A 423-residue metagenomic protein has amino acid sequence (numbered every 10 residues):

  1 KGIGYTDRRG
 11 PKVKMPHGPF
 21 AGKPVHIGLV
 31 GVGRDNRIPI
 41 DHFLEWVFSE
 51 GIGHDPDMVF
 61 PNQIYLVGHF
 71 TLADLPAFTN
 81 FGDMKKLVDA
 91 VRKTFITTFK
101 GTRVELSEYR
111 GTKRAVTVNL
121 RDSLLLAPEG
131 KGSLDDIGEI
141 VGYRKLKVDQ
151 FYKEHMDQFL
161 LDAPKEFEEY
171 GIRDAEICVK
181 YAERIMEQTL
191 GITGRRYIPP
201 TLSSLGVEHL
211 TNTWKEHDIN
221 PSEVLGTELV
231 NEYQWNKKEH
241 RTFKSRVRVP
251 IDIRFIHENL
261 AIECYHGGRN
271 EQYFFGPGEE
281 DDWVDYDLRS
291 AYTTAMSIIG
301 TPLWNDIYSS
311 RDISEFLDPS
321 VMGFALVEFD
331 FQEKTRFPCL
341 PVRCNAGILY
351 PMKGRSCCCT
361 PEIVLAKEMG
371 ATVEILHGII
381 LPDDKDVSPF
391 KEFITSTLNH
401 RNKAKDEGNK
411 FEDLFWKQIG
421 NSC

Functional and structural regions predicted by a protein language model:
K1: Short catalytic helix/loop segments, enriched in acidic residues and glycine and frequently bearing histidine
G4-C423: Conserved acidic
